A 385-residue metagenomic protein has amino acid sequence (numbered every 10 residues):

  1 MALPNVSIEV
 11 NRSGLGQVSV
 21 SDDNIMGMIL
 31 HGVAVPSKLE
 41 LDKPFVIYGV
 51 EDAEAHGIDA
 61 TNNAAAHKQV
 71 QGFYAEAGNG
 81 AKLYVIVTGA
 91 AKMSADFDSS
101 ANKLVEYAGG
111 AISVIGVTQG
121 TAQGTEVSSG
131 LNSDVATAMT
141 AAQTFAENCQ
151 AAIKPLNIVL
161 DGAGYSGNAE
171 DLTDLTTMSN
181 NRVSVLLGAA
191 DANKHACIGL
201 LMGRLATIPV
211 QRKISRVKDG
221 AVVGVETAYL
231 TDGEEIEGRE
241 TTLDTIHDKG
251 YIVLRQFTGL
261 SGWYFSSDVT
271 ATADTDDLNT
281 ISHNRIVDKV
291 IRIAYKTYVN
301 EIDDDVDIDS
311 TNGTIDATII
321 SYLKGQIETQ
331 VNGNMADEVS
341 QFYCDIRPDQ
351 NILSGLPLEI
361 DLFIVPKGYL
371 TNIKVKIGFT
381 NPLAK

Functional and structural regions predicted by a protein language model:
M1-E170: Small-residue-rich
M1-S19, E338-F342, P348-K385: Hydrophobic, glycine-enriched assembly/anchoring segments
N11-L15, G32-A34, V50, T88-A90 (+8 more regions): Generic structural motif
E40, R204-T318, D361-K385: Long, contiguous, structured domain-core segments that constitute the functional module of a protein
N62, G130-T137, L278, S282 (+3 more regions): Catalytic cores of large soluble enzymes that bind and process phosphate-bearing ligands
I112-T245: Conserved, well-structured core segments that form the ligand-binding/active-site neighborhood of functional domains
A317-S340: Short, hydrophobic/π-rich interface segment
